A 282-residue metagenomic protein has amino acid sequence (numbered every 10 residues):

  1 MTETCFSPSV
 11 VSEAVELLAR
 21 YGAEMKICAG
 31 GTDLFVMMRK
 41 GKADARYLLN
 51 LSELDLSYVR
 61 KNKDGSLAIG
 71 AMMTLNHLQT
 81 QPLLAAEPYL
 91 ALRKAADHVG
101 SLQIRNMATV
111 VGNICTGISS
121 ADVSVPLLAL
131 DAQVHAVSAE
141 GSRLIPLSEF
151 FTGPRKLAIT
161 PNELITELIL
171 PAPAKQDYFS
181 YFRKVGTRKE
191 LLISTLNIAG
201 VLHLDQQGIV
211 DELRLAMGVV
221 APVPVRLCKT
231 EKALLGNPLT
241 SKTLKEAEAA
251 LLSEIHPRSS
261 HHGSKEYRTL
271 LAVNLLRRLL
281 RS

Functional and structural regions predicted by a protein language model:
M1-S282: C-terminal structural segment of proteins
